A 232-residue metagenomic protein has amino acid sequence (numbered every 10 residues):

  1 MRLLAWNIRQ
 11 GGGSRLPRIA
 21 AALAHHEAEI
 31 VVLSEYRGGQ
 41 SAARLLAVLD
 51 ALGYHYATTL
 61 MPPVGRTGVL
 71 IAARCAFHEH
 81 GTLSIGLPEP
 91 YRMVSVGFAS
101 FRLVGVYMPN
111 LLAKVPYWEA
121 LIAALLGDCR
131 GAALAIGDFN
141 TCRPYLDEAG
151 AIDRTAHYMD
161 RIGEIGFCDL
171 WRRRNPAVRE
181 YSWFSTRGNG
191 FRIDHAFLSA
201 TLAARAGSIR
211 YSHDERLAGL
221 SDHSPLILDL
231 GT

Functional and structural regions predicted by a protein language model:
M1-H26, I30, V69-T232: Active-site regions of metal-assisted phosphoester/phosphodiester hydrolases, unifying DNase/endonuclease modules
Y36-S41, P62-V64: Short active-site-proximal "capping" loops at secondary-structure junctions
A42-A43, A156: Short, surface-exposed alpha-helical segments at coil->helix boundaries
A43, A47, G68-L70: N-terminal, well-ordered alpha-helical segments
L45-Y56: Short acidic, glycine/proline-enriched helix-loop-strand junctions
H55-T67, S84: A short, structured active-site edge motif that brings together acidic residues
